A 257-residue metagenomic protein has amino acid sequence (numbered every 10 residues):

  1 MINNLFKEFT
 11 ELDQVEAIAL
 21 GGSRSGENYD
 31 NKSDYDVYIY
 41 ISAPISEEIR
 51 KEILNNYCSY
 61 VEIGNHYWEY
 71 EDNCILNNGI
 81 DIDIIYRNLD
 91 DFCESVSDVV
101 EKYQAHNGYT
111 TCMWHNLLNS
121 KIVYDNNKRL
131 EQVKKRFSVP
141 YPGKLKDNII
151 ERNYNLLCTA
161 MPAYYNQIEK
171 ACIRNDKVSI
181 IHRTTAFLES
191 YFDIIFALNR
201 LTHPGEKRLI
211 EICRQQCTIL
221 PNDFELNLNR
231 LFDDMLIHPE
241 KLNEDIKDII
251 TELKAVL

Functional and structural regions predicted by a protein language model:
M1-A19: Helical scaffold of the NTase/Pol beta-like nucleotidyltransferase catalytic core
N3-K7, S23-S25, E69: A generic local structural motif
L5-F6, R50-E52, L145-N148: A short alpha-helix capping/helix-coil boundary motif
G21-N56, E71-R87: Catalytic metal-binding acidic patch
S25-G26, L89-D91, L201-H203: Short, solvent-exposed loop/turn segments at secondary-structure junctions
N31-K32, S95-D98, L209: Short aromatic-enriched loop/helix-cap "lid" or pocket-rim segments at secondary-structure transitions that line
C58-C172: Conserved NTP/Mg2+-binding pocket subregion across the NTase superfamily
K128-L257: Conserved nucleotidyltransferase catalytic core and NTase-mimicking acidic/glycine-rich helix/loop elements in nucleic
